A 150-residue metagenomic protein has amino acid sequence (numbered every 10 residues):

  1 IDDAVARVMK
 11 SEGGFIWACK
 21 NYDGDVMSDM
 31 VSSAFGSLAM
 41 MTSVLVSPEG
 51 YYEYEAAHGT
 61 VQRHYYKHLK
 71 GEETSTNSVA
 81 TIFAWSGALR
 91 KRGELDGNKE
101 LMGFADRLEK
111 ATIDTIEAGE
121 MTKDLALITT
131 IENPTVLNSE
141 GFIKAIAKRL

Functional and structural regions predicted by a protein language model:
I1-A6: Short acidic loop-to-helix transition motifs that present clustered carboxylates
R7-R107, D114-T115: Glycine-rich phosphate/nucleotide-binding loop
N98, M102, D106-L150: Glycine-rich phosphate/pyrophosphate-binding loop and the adjoining helix
